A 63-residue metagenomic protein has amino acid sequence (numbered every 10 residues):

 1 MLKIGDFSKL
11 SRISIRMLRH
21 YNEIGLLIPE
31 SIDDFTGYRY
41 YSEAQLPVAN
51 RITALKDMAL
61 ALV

Functional and structural regions predicted by a protein language model:
L2-I15: Polyanion-binding surface elements
K3-I4, E23, P29-I32, Y40-V63: Arg/Lys-rich, alpha-helical DNA-contact motif
K9-S11, I28-S31: Alpha-helical interaction segments
I15, E23-I24: The DNA-contacting recognition helix of HTH DNA-binding domains and analogous helical DNA-recognition elements
